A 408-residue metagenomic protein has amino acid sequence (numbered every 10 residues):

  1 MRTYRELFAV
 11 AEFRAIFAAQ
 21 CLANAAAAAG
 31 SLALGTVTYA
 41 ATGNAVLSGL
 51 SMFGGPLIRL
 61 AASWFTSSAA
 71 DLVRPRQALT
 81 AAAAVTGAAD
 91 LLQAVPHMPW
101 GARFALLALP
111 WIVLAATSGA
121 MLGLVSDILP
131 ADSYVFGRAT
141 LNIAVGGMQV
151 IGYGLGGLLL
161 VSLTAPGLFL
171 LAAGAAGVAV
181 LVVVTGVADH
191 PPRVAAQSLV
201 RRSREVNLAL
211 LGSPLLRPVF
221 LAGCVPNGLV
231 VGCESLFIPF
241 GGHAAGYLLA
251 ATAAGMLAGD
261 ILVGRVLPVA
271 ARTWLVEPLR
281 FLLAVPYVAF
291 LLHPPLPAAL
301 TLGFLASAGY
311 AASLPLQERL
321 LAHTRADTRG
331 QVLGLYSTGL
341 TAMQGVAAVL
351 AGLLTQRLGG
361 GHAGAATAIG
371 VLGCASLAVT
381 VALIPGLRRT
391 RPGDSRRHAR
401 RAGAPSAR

Functional and structural regions predicted by a protein language model:
M1-F13, D189-L221, R400-S406: Juxtamembrane intracellular "pre-TM" segments in multi-pass secondary transporters
A15-S31, G55-A70, R74-T86, A102-L158 (+3 more regions): Substrate-agnostic recognition of the 12-TM MFS/MFS-like secondary transporter fold
C21, A25, S31-A33, L163-L170 (+1 more regions): A single, central transmembrane helix in multi-pass transporters
G30-A33, V37, T42-M52, A139 (+2 more regions): Small-residue hotspots at the loop-to-helix junctions and early N-terminal turns of transmembrane alpha-helices
G35-A41, Q93-H97, I151-L171, P239 (+2 more regions): Transmembrane alpha-helix termini and helix-breaking/packing motifs in multi-pass membrane transporters
S51, I58-F65, A70-D71, R76-Q77 (+2 more regions): C-terminal transmembrane bundle of multi-pass solute transporters/carriers
A94-L107, F290-L302: Helix-loop junctions at membrane interfaces in 12-TM secondary transporters
D127, F169-S198, A382-S395: Helix-loop junctions on the cytosolic side of multi-pass membrane transporters, especially the intracellular loop
